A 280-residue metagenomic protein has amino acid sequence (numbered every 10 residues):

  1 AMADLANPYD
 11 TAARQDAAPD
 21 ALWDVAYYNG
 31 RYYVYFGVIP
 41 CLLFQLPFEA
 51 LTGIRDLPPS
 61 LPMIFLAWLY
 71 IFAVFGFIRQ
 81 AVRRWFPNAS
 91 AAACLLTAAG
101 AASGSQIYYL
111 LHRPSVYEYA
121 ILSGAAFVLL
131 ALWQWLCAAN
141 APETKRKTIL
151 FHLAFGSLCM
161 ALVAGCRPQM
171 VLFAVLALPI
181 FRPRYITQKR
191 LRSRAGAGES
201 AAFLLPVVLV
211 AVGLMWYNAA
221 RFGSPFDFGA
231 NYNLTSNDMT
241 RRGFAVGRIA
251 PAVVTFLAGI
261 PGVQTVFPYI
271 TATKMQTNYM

Functional and structural regions predicted by a protein language model:
M2-L42, A197, S224-M280: Membrane-lumen/periplasm interface segments of multi-pass, membrane-embedded glycan/lipid transferases
V34, V38, A50-F72, P114-A120: Loop-to-helix entry region of an early transmembrane alpha helix in multi-pass inner-membrane enzymes
L57-P87, L130-Q134: Transmembrane-helix motifs of polytopic, lipid-linked glycan transferases
V74-Q106, A126, P142-F151: Transmembrane-helix signature of polytopic, membrane-embedded enzymes that assemble or transfer cell-envelope glycans
A101-L130: Membrane-interface micro-motifs in multi-pass membrane enzymes
L122-R146, H152-M160, A174-A177: Specific aromatic-rich, kink-prone transmembrane helix
L172-A211: Perimembrane helix-loop-helix junctions
